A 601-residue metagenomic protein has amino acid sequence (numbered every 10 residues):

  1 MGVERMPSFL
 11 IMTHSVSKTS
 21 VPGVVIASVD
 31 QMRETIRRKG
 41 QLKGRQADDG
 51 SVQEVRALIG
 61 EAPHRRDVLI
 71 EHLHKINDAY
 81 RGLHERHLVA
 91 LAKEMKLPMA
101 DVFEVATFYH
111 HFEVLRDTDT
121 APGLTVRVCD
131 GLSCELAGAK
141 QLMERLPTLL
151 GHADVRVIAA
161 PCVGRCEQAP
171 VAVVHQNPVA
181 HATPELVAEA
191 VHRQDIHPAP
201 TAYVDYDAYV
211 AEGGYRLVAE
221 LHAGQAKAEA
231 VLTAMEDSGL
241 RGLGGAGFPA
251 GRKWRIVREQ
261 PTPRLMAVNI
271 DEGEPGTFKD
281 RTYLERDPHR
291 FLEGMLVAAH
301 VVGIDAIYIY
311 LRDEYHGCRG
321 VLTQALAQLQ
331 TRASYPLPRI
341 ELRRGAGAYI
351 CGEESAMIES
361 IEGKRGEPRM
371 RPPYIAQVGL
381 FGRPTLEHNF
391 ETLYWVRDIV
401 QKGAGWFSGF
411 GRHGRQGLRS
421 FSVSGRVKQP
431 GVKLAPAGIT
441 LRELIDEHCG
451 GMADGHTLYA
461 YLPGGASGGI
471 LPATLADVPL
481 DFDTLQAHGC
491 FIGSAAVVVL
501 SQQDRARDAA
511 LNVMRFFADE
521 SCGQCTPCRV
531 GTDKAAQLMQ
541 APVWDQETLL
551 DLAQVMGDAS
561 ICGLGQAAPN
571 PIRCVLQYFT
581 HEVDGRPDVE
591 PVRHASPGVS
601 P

Functional and structural regions predicted by a protein language model:
F9, V21, T35-V126, D130-V163 (+10 more regions): Ferredoxin-type iron-sulfur electron-transfer modules in oxidoreductases and energy-metabolism complexes
Y109, D287-V301: Histidine-anchored nucleotide/phosphate-binding helix
V210-R216, V268-D280, I375-L380, S422-V427: Gly-rich Lys/Arg/Thr-decorated short loops/hinges at beta-loop-alpha junctions or inter-strand turns that position
A230-R264: N-terminal glycine-rich phosphate/pyrophosphate-binding loops that anchor nucleotide-derived ligands and cofactors
G294-L296, A437-A453: Short amphipathic, charge-patterned alpha-helical segments
R319-A437, C449: Hydrophobic alpha-helical positions that pack around
G450-G465: Short loop-to-beta-strand transition segments
